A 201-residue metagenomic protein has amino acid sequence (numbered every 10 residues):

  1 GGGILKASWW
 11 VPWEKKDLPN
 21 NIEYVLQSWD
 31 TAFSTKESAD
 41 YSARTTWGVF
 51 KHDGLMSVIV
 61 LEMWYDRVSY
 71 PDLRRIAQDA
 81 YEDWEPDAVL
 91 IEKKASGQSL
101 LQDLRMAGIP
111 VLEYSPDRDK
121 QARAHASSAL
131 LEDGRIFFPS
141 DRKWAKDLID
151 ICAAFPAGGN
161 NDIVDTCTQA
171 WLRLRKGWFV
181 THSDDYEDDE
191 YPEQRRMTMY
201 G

Functional and structural regions predicted by a protein language model:
G1-A32: ATPase catalytic-site recognition across NTP-hydrolyzing enzymes
G1-G2, P12, W171-G201: Acidic two-metal-ion nuclease catalytic site recognized across multiple nuclease folds, prominently DnaQ/RNase D-T
W29-S42: An active-site-proximal beta-strand-loop segment
E37, S99, Q169-L172: Active-site-proximal flexible loops/turns
A43-T45, F50-F155, M199-G201: Mg2+-dependent endonuclease catalytic cores in nucleic-acid-processing enzymes, primarily RNase H-like
G159-N160: Short glycine/threonine-rich catalytic loop with a Thr-x-Gly-x-Asp
